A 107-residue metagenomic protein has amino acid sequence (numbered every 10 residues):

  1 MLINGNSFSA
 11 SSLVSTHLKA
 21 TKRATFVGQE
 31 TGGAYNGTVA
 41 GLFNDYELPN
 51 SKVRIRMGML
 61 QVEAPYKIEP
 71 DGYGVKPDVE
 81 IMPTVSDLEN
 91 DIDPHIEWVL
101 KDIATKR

Functional and structural regions predicted by a protein language model:
M1-R107: C-terminal "post-core" interaction segments
